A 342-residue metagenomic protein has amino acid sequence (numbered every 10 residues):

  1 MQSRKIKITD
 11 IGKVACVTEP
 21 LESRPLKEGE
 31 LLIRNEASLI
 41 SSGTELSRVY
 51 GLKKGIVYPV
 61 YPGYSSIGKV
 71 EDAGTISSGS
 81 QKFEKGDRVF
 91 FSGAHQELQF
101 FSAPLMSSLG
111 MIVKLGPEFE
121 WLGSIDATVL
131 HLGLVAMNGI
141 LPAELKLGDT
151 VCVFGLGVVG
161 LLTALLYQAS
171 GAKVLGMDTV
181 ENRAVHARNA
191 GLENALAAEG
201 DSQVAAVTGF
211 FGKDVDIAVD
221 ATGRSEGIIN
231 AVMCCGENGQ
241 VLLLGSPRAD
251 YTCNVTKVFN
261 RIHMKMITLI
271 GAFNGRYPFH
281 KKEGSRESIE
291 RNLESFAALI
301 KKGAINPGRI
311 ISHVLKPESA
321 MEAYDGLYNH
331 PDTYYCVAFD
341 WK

Functional and structural regions predicted by a protein language model:
E22-I40, Y50-H95: Glycine-rich beta-strand-centered segment in the early N-terminal region that forms part of a ligand/cofactor-binding
S77, K85-F154: NAD(P)H dinucleotide-binding glycine-rich loop of Rossmann-like/cofactor-binding domains, especially the beta1-alpha1
G86, L109, D214-D216, P307: Local beta-strand N-terminus motif with an aromatic residue
Q96-E97, T179-H186, C253-V258: Short, glycine/polar-rich helix-capping loops at beta-to-alpha or helix-loop-helix junctions that flank or form
I125-D201: Mid-domain Rossmann-like dinucleotide-binding core that forms the NAD(H)/NADP(H) cofactor-binding site
N194-I270: Glycine-rich cofactor phosphate-binding loops and adjacent beta1-alpha1 units of small-molecule cofactor enzyme domains
V204, T208, G212, T256-I311: C-terminal substrate-binding/catalytic core of Rossmann-like NAD(P)-dependent dehydrogenases/reductases
G212, L242, Y251-T252, K302-V314 (+1 more regions): C-terminal capping/lid region of NAD(P)-dependent oxidoreductase domains
